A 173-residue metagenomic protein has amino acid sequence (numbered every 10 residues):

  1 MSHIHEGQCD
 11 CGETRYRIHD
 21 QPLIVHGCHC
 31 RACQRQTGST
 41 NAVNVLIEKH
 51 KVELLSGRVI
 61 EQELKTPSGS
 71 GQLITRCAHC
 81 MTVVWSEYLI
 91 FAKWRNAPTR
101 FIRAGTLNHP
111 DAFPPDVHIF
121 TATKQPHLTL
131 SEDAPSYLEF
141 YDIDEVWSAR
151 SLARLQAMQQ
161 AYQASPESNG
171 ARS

Functional and structural regions predicted by a protein language model:
M1-E6, E13-S173: A short Gly-Trp-Pro
